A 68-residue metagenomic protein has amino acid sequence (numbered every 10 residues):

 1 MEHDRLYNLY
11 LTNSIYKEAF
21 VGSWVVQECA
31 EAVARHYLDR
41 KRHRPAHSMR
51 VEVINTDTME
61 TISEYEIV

Functional and structural regions predicted by a protein language model:
M1-F20: Short aromatic-glycine-(Arg/Gly/Cys) micro-motifs in beta-strand/loop hairpins
D4, F20, E31-A32, V53-I54 (+1 more regions): A broad "ordered helical/assembly scaffold" signature
Y7-Y10, Y37, Y65: Aromatic side chains
N13-Y16, W24-R50: A short, charged, amphipathic alpha-helix used as a generic interaction element across diverse proteins
Y16-G22, M59-E64: Surface-exposed loop/edge segments in extracytoplasmic proteins
D39-V68: Short, mixed-charge low-complexity intrinsically disordered segments
